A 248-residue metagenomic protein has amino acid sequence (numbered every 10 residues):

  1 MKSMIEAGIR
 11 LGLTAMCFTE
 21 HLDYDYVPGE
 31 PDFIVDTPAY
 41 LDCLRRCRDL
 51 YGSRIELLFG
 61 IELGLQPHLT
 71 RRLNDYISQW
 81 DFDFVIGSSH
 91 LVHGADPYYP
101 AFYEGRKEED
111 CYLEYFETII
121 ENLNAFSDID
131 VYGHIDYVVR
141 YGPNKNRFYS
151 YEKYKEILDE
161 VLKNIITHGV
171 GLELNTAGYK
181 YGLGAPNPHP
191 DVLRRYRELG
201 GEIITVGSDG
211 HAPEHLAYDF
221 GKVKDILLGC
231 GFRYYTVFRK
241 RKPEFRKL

Functional and structural regions predicted by a protein language model:
M1, G12, H93, K145-L248: Charged catalytic cores and adjacent phosphate/nucleic-acid-binding surfaces used for phosphate/nucleic-acid chemistry
M1, Y24, W80, F84-I165 (+1 more regions): Divalent metal-binding pocket/active-site signature
M1-P67, Y76-Q79, Y141-E152, T176 (+2 more regions): An N-terminally biased module of ancient metal coordination in phosphate/nucleic-acid-related enzymes
I9-R10, L41-R54, N74-I86, L123-S127 (+3 more regions): Acidic (Asp/Glu)-rich catalytic clusters
M16-F18, L57-I61, V85-G87, V131-G133 (+2 more regions): Hydrophobic faces of well-ordered beta-strands that scaffold small-molecule active sites in alpha/beta enzyme cores
Q66-T70, L113: Short gly/ser/thr-rich secondary-structure transition/capping motifs
R71-L73, I119: Glycine-rich, charged/polar anion/phosphate-binding loops that engage phosphate groups from diverse ligands
D75-Y76, Y99-F102, L248: Short, surface-exposed amphipathic charged segments that create phosphate/polyanion-binding patches used for binding
